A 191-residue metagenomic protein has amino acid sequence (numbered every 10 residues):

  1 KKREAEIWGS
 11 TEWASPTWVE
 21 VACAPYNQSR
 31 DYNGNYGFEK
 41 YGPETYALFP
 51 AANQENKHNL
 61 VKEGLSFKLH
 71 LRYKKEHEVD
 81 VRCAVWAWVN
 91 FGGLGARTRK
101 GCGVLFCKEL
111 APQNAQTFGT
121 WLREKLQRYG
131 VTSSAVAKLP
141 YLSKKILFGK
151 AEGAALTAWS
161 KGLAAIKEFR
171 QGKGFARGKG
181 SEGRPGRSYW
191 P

Functional and structural regions predicted by a protein language model:
K1-P191: Basic, Gly/Ser/Thr-rich N-terminal segments that form RNA-phosphate-binding interfaces in CRISPR RAMP
